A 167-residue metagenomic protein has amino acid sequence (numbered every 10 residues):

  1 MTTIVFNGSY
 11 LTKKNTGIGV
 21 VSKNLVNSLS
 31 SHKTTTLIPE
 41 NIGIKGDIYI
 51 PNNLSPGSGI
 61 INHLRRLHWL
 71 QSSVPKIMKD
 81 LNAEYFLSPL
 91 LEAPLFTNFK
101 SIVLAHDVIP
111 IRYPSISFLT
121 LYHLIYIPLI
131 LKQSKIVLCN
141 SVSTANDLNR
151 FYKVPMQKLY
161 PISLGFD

Functional and structural regions predicted by a protein language model:
M1-D167: Carbohydrate transferase catalytic cores enriched for Leloir-type hexosyltransferases
